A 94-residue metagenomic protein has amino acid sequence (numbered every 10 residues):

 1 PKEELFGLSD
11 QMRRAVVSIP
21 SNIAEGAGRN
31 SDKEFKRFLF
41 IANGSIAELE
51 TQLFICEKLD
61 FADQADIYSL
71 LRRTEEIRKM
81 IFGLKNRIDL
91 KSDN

Functional and structural regions predicted by a protein language model:
P1-N94: Amphipathic alpha-helical assembly/interaction segments
